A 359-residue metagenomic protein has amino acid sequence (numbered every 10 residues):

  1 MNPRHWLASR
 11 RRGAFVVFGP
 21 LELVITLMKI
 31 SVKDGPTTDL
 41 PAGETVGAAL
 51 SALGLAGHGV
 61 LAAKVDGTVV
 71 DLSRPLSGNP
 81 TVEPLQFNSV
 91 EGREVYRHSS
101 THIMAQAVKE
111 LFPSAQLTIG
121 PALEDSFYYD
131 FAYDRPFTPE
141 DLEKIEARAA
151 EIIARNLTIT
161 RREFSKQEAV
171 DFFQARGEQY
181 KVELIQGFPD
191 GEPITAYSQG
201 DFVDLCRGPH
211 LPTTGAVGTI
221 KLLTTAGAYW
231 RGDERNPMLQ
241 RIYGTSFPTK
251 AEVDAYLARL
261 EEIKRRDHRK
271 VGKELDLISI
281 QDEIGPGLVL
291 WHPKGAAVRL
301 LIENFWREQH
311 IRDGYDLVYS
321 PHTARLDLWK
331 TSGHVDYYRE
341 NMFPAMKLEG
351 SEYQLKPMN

Functional and structural regions predicted by a protein language model:
V17-F18, E22-T101, A105-D125, K144-E151: Ubiquitin-like/PB1-type beta-grasp interaction modules and other compact soluble beta-rich domains
R74-V95, Q116-G120, Y128-N359: Auxiliary tRNA-acceptor-end handling modules of aminoacyl-tRNA synthetases
